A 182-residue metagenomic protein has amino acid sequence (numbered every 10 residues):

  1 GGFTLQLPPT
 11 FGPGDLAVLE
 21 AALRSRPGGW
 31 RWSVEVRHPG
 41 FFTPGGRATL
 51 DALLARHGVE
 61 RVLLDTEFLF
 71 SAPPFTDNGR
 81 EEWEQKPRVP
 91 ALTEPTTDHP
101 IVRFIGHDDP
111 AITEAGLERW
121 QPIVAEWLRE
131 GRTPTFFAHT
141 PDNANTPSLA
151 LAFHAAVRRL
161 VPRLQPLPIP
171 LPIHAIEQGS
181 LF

Functional and structural regions predicted by a protein language model:
G1-F182: Residues lining hydrophobic/aromatic ligand-binding pockets adjacent to catalytic sites
